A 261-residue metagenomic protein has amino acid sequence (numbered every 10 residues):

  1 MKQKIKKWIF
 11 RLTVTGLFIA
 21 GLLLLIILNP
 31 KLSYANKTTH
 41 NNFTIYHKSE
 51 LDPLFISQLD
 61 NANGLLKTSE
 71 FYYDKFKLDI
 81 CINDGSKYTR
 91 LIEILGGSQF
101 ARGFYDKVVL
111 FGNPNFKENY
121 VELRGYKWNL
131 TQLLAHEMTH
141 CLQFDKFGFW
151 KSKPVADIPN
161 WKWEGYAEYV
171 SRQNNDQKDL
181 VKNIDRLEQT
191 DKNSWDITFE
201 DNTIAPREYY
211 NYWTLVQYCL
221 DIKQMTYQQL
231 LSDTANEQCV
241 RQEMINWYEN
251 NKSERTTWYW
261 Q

Functional and structural regions predicted by a protein language model:
M1-N41, Q261: N-terminal low-structure segments adjacent to metalloprotease catalytic domains across cellular compartments
R11, T15, L22-I27, I197-Q261: Pan-zinc metallopeptidase signature
L32-W150, C239-E243: Juxtacatalytic substrate-recognition/specificity segment
K48, D52-L59, L123-A135, A156-E164 (+2 more regions): Solvent-exposed, acidic/flexible segments
K67-F71, T139-G148, S171-D176, Q217-M225 (+2 more regions): Sec-exported extracytoplasmic/periplasmic mature domains
S69-I82, F149-V155, L180-N183, T226-D233: Surface-exposed patches in mature extracellular/periplasmic domains of secreted proteins
T139-H140, D145-W150, I184-A205: Short amphipathic alpha-helical segments and their helix-coil junctions
P154-S194, N251: Post-HExxH zinc-binding segment in Zn-dependent metallohydrolases
